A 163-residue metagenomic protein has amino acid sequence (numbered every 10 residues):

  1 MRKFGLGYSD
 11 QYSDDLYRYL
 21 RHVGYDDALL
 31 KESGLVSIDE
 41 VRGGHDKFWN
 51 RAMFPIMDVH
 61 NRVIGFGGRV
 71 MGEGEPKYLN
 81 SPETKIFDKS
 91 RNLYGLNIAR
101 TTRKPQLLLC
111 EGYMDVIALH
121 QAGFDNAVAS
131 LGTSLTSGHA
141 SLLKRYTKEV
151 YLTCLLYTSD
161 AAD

Functional and structural regions predicted by a protein language model:
M1-Q11: Conserved alpha/beta enzyme-core scaffolds, especially Rossmann-like or related mixed alpha/beta domains that build
Y12-V150: Phosphate-handling DNA/RNA-contact segment within nucleic-acid enzymes
Y157-D163: Conserved small/polar residues in nucleotide/adenosyl-binding loops
